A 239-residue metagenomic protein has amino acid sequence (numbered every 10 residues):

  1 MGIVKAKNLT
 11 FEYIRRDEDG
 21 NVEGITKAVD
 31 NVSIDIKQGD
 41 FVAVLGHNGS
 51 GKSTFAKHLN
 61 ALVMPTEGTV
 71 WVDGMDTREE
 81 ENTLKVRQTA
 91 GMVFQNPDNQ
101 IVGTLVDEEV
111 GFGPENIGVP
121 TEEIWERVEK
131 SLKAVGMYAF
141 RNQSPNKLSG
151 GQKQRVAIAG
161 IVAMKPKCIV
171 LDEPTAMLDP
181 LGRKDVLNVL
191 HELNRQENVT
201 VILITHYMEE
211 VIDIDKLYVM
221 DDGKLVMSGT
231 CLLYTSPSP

Functional and structural regions predicted by a protein language model:
L45-H47: The feature captures the beta-strand-to-loop junction immediately N-terminal to the Walker
N60: Helix-to-loop junction immediately C-terminal to a conserved catalytic motif
G68-R78, V86: Conserved ABC transporter NBD signature motif
E122-F140: Conserved ABC ATPase "signature" region
S144-L148, Q152: Conserved ABC ATPase signature
I169-D172: Catalytic Walker B motif of ABC-type/P-loop ATPase nucleotide-binding domains
Y234-P239: Conserved small/polar residues in nucleotide/adenosyl-binding loops
